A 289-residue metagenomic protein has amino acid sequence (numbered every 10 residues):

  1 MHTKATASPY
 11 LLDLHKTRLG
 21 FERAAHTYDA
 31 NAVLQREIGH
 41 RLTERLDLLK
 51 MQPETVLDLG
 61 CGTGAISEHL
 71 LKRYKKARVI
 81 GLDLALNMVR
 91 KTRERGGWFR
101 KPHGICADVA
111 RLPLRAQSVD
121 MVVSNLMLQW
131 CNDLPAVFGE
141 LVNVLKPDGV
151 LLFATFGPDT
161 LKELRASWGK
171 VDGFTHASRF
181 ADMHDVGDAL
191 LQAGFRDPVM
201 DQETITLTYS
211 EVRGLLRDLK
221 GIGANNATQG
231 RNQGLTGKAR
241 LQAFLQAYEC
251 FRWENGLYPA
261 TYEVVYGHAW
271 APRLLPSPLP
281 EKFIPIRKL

Functional and structural regions predicted by a protein language model:
M1-T27: N-terminal, positively charged/glycine-rich alpha-helical extensions of SAM-dependent methyltransferases
V33-E54, H69: Conserved alpha-helix/loop element of class I SAM-dependent methyltransferases that forms part of the SAM/SAH-binding
T55-L112: Class I SAM-dependent methyltransferase SAM/SAH-binding core
A110-M121: A short acidic, Gly/Pro-enriched loop at the edge of an enzyme's catalytic core that lines a small-molecule cofactor
D120-D133: A short SAM/SAH-binding and catalytic strip from SAM-dependent methyltransferases
P135-P147: A short glycine-rich, Lys/Arg-flanked "PGG" loop and its adjoining helix->strand segment in the class I
V150-G214, G221-L235: Conserved catalytic/acceptor-binding region of the Class I
R217-L289: C-terminal lobe and adjacent flexible extensions of AdoMet/dcAdoMet transferase-like proteins
